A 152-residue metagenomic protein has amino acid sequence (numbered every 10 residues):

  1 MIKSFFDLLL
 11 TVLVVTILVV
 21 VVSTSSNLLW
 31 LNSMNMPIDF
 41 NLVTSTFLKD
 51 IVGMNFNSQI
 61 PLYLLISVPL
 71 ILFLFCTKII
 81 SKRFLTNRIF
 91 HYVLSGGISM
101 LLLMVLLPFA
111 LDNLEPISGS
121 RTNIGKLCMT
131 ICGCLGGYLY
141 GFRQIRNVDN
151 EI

Functional and structural regions predicted by a protein language model:
M1-I152: Juxtamembrane/disordered regions of integral membrane proteins
